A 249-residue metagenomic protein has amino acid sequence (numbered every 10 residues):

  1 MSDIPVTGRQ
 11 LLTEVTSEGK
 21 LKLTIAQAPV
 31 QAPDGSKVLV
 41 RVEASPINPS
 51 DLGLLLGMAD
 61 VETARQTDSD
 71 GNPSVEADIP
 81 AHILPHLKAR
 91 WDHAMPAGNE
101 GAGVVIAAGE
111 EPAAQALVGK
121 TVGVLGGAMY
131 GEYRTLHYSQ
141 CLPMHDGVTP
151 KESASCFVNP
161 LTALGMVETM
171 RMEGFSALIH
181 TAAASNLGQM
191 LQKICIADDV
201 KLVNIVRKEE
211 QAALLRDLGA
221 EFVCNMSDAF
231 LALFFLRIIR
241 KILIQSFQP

Functional and structural regions predicted by a protein language model:
S2-D3, V15-P49, L54-L56, A64: A short N-terminal beta-strand-loop micro-motif at the entrance of redox/enzyme domains
G8, K120, E173-A177, I244: Nucleotide donor/acceptor-binding cores
Q31-P46, A59-G126: Glycine-rich beta-strand-centered segment in the early N-terminal region that forms part of a ligand/cofactor-binding
L117, C156-A229: Mid-domain Rossmann-like dinucleotide-binding core that forms the NAD(H)/NADP(H) cofactor-binding site
G126-Y138: A structural motif shared across PLP-dependent enzymes of the aminotransferase-like
E152: C-terminal boundary of histidine-terminating zinc-finger modules
A229-I244: Short amphipathic alpha-helix with an adjacent loop that forms part of the alpha/beta core around
